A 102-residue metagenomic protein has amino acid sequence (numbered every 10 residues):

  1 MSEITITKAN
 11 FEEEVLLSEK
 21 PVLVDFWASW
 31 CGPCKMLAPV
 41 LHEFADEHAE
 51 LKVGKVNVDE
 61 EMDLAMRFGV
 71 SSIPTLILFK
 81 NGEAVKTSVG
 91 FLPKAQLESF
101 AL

Functional and structural regions predicted by a protein language model:
S2, T7, W27, K52-G54: Conserved Rossmann-like nucleotide-binding pocket used by diverse enzymes that bind dinucleotide cofactors
E3-V22: A short beta-strand-turn-helix
T7-N10, N57-D59, F91: Conserved acidic residues
E19, F26-W30, S72: Short pre-active-site segment immediately N-terminal to redox-active cysteine/selenocysteine motifs in thiol-based
E19-P21, M36-V56, E60-M62: Conserved helix-turn-beta segment immediately C-terminal to the redox Cys motif in thioredoxin-like folds
V22, M62, F68-I77, L92: Structural micro-motif
F26-V40: Conserved redox-active cysteine motifs that mediate thiol-disulfide chemistry, especially di-cysteine Cys-X(1-2)-Cys
I77-L102: Non-catalytic, surface beta->alpha helical segment in thiol-disulfide oxidoreductase systems
